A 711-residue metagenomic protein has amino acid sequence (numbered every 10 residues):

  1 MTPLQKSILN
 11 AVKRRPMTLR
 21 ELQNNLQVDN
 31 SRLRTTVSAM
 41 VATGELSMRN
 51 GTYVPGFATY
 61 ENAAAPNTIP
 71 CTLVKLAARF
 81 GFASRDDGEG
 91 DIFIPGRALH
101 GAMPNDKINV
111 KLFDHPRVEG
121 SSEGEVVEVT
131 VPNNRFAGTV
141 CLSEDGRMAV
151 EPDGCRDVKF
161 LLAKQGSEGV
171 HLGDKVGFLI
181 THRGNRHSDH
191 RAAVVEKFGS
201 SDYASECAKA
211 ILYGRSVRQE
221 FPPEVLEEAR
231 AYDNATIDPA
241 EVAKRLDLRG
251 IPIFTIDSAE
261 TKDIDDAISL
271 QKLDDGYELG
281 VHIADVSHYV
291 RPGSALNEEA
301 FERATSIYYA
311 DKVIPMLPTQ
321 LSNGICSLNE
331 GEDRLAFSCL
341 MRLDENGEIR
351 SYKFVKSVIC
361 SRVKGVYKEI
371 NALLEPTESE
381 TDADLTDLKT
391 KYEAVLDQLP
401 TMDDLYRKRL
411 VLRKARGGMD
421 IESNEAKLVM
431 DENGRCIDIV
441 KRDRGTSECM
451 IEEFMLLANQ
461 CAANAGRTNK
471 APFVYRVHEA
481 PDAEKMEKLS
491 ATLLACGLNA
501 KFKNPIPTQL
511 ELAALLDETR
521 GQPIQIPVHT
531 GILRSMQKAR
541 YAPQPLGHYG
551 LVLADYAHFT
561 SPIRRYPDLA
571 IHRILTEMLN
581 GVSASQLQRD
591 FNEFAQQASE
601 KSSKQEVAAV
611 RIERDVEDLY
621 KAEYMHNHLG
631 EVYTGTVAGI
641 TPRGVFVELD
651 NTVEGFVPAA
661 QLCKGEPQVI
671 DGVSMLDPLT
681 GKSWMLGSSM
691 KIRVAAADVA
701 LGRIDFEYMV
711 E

Functional and structural regions predicted by a protein language model:
M1-G280, S287-D333, K364, N371-A372 (+5 more regions): Charge-lined substrate channels and their catalytic hotspots, especially those that engage the 3′ end of RNA
G88-G90, N134, G146, R156-V158 (+8 more regions): Short acidic/polar mixed-charge low-complexity motifs
K107, K175, E348, V632 (+1 more regions): Residue-level marker of beta-strand positions
H115-P116, H182-N185, S200, V286-H288 (+4 more regions): Conserved nucleotide-binding/hydrolysis micro-motifs of P-loop NTPases
D257-E260, K272-D274, I283, V313 (+7 more regions): Short, flexible loop/turn elements at secondary-structure junctions
K272-L273, Y277, H282, P292-S294 (+2 more regions): Catalytic palm subdomain of template-directed nucleic-acid polymerases, centered on the conserved carboxylate motif
I307-K414: Conserved catalytic alpha/beta cores of large enzymes that bind or transform nucleotide phosphates and polynucleotides
F354, A372-D650, F656-V673, S688-A696 (+2 more regions): Append "with occasional cross-activation on large, charged helical scaffolds in nucleic-acid assemblies
